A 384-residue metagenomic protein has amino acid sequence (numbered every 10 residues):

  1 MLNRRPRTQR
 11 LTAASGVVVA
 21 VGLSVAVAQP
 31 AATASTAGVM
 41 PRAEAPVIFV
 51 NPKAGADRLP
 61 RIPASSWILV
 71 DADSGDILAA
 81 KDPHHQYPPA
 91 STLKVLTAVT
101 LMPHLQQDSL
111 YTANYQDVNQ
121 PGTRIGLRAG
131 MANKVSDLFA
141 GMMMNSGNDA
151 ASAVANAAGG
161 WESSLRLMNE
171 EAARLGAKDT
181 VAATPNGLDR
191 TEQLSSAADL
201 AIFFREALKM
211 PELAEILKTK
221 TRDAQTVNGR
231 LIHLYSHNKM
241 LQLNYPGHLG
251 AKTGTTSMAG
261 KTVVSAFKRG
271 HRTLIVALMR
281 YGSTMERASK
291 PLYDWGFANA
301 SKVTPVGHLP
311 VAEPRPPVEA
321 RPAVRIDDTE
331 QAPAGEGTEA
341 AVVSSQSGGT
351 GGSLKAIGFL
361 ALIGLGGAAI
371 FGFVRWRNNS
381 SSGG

Functional and structural regions predicted by a protein language model:
M1-R4, S382-G384: Short, intrinsically disordered, low-complexity terminal/loop segments
L2-Q9, A13, V17-G22, V27-A198 (+1 more regions): Active-site-adjacent loops and short helices of periplasmic peptidoglycan-processing enzymes
D189-L194, A198-G384: Domain-terminus/edge residues, biased toward the C-terminal soluble/receptor-binding domains of extracytoplasmic
